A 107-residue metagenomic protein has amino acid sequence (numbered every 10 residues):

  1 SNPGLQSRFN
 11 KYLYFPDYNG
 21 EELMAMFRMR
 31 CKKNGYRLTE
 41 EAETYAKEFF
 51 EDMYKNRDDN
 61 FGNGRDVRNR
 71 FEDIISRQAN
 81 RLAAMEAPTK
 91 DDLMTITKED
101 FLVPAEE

Functional and structural regions predicted by a protein language model:
S1-P3: Short, glycine/polar-rich helix-capping loops at beta-to-alpha or helix-loop-helix junctions that flank or form
Q6-S7, F15-N60, A79-E86: Conserved C-terminal "switch" segment of AAA+ ATPases
L38, M53-E107: C-terminal helical "lid" subdomain and adjoining coupling/linker elements of P-loop NTPases
